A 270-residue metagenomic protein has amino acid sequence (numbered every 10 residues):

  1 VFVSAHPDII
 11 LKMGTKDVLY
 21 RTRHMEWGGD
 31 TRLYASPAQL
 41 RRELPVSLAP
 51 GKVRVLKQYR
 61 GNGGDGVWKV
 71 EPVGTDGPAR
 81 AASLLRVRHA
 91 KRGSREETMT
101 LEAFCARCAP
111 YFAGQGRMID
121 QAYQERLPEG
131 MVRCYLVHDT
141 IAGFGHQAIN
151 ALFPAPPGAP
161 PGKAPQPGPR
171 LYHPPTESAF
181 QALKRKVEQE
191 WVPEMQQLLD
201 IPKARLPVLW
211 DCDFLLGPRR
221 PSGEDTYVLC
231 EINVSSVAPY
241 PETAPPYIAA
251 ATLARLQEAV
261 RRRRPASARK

Functional and structural regions predicted by a protein language model:
V1-S47, N62: Conserved N-proximal alpha/beta basic substrate-recognition cap immediately N-terminal to, or forming the N-lobe
F2-A5, R32-L33, R54-K57, K69 (+2 more regions): A structural signal for short, well-ordered beta-strand segments and their strand-loop junctions that often border
T15-K16, M131, E242-P246: Conserved strand-to-helix beginnings and helix N-cap segments that scaffold or border functional pockets
D17-L19, K69-E71, Y247: Short, glycine/charged-enriched secondary-structure capping and boundary segments
A49-V53, R60-D65, K69-P202, L216-P218 (+1 more regions): Phosphate-binding site of ATP-dependent enzymes
S178, A182, K186, D200-D211 (+1 more regions): C-terminal active-site "lid" helix and adjoining low-complexity regulatory extension at the edge of ATP-using catalytic
